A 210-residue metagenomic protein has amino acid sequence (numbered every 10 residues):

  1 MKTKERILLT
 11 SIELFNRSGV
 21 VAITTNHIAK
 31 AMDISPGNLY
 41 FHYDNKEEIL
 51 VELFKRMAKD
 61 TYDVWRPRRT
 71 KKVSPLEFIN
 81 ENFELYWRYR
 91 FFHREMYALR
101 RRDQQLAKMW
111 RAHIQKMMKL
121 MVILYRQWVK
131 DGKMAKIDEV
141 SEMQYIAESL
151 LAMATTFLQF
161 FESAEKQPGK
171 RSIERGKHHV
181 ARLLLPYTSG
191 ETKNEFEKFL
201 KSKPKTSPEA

Functional and structural regions predicted by a protein language model:
M1-T3: Short, Lys/Arg-enriched anionic-surface-contact patches
R6, T10, L14-E48, E52: Helix-turn-helix
E52, W65-F91, A147: Hydrophobic alpha-helical connector segments
K55-T61: Short, basic, alpha-helical segments at the C-terminal edge of helix-turn-helix-like DNA-binding modules
W65-R68, H93-R100, G132, F157-E165: Secondary-structure edge/capping motif, primarily at the C-terminal ends of alpha-helices and the immediately following
R94-M96, M109, I137, S163 (+1 more regions): Short, hydrophobic secondary-structure boundary micro-motifs
Q105-K133, Q144-Q159, H178-L185: Amphipathic alpha-helical packing segments from all-alpha helical-bundle domains
Q159, S163-A210: C-terminal peripheral helix-coil segments that are non-catalytic and often amphipathic
